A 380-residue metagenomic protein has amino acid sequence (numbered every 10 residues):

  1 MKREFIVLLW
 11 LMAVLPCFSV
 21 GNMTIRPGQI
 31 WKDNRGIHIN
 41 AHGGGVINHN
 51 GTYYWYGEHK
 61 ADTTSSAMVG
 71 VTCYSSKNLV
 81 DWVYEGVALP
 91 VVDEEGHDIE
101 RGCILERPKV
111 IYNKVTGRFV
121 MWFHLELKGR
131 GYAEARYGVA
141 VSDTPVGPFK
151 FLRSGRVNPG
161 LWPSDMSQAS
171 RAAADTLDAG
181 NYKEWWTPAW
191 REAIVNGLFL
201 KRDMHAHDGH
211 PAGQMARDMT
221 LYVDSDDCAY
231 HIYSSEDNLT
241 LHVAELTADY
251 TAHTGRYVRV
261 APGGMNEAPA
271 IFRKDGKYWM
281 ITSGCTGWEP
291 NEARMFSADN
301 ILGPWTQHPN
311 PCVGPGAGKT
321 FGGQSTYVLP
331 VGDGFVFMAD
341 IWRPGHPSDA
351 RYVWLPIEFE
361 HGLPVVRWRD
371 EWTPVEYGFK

Functional and structural regions predicted by a protein language model:
M1-G21: Bacterial Sec-dependent N-terminal signal peptides
F18-K380: Carbohydrate-active catalytic/glycan-binding domains of CAZyme proteins, especially the secreted or lumenal ectodomains
